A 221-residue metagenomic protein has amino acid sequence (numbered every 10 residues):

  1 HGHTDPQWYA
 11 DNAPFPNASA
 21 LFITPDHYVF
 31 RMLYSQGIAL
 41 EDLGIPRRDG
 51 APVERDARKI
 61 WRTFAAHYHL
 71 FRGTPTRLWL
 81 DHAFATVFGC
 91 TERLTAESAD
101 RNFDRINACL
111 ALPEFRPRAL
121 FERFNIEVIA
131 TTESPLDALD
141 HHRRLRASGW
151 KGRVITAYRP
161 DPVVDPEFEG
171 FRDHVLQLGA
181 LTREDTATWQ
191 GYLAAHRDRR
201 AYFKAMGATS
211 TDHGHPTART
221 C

Functional and structural regions predicted by a protein language model:
G2-C221: Metal-cofactor-binding active-site regions of metalloenzymes
